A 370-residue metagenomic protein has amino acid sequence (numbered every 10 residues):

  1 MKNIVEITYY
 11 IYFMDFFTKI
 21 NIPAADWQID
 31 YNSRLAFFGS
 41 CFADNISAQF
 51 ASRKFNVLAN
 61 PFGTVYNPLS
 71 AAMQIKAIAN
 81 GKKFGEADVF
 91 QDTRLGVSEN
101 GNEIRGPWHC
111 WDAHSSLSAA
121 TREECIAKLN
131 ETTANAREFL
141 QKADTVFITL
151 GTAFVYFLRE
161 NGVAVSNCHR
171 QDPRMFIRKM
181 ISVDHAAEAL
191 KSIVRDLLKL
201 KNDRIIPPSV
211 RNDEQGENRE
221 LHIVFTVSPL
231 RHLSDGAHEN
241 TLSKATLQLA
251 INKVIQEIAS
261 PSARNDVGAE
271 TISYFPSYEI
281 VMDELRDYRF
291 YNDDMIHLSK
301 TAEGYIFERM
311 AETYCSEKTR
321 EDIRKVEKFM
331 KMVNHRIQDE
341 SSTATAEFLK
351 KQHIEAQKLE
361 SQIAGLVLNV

Functional and structural regions predicted by a protein language model:
M1-F13, R195-E220, Q256-I272: Intrinsic disorder/low-complexity segments
N3-F13, K19, D293, G304 (+1 more regions): Conserved catalytic region of serine esterases and O-acyltransferases that act on ester linkages in lipids
I20-L140: Basic, amphipathic N-terminal segments that precede the first structured/catalytic domain
L129-V146, S192-K201: Short amphipathic alpha-helices and their capping/turn segments at secondary-structure boundaries
A153, L197-K201, N218-T241, V326-V333: Active-site segments of SGNH/GDSL-like serine hydrolases that catalyze O-acetyl group transfer/hydrolysis on lipids
E160-H185: A solvent-exposed, charged loop/short amphipathic helix patch at secondary-structure junctions
R170-R178, S243-I255, L298-K300: Acidic, His- and aromatic-enriched active-site or binding-groove loops in soluble protein domains that engage sugars
H222-V224, A245-I258, E270-D287, R309 (+1 more regions): Extracellular serine-dependent O-acyl
